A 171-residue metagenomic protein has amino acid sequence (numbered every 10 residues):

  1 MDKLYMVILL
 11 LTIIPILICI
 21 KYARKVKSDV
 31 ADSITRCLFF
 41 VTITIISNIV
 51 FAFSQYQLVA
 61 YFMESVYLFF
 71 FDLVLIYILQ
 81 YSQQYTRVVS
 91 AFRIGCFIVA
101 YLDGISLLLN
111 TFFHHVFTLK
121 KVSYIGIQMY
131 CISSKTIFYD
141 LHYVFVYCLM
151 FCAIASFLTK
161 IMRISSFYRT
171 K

Functional and structural regions predicted by a protein language model:
M1-L10, L109-S156: Extracellular-loop-to-transmembrane junctions of the mid-late helices
D2-T12, S28-F113, V144: Individual alpha-helical transmembrane segments in multi-pass integral membrane proteins
L10-R24: N-terminal signal-anchor/start-transfer transmembrane helix
I13-I16, V74-L79, M150, I154-F157: Transmembrane alpha-helical segments
R24-S47, C96-I98, S134-K171: Alpha-helical transmembrane segments of multi-pass integral membrane proteins
